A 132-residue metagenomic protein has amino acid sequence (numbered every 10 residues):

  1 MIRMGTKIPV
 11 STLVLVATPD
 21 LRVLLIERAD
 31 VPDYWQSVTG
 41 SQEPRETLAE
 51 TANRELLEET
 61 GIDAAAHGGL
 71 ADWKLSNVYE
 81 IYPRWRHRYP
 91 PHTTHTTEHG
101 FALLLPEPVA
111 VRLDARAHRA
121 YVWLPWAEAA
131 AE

Functional and structural regions predicted by a protein language model:
I2-V23, P44, A102: Conserved N-terminal beta-strand and adjoining loop/helix that marks the start of the Nudix/MutT-like hydrolase domain
K7, V23, Y34, Y121-V122: A residue-level structural signature of the nucleotidyltransferase/glycosyltransferase Rossmann-like core
A29-P32: Short connector loops/turns at beta-strand edges and beta->alpha or beta->beta junctions
Q36-T39: A short gly/proline-enriched turn/hairpin at secondary-structure junctions
Q42-E132: Unchanged
